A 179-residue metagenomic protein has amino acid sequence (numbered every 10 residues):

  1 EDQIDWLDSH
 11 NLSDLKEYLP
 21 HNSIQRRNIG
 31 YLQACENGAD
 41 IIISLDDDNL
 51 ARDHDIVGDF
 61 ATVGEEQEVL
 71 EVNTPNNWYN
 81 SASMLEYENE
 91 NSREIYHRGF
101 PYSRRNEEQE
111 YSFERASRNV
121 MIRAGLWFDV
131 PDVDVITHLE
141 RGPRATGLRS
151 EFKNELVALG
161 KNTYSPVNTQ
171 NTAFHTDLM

Functional and structural regions predicted by a protein language model:
E1-A39, D53-E65: Active-site-proximal specificity loops/subdomain of glycosyltransferases
L7-D14, A51-L178: Conserved catalytic core of nucleotide-sugar-dependent glycosyltransferases
I42: Short aromatic/hydrophobic "clamp" motif used to bind/position activated sugar donors
L45: Catalytic metal- and UDP-sugar-binding loop of GT-A-like glycosyltransferases, i.e., residues flanking the conserved
